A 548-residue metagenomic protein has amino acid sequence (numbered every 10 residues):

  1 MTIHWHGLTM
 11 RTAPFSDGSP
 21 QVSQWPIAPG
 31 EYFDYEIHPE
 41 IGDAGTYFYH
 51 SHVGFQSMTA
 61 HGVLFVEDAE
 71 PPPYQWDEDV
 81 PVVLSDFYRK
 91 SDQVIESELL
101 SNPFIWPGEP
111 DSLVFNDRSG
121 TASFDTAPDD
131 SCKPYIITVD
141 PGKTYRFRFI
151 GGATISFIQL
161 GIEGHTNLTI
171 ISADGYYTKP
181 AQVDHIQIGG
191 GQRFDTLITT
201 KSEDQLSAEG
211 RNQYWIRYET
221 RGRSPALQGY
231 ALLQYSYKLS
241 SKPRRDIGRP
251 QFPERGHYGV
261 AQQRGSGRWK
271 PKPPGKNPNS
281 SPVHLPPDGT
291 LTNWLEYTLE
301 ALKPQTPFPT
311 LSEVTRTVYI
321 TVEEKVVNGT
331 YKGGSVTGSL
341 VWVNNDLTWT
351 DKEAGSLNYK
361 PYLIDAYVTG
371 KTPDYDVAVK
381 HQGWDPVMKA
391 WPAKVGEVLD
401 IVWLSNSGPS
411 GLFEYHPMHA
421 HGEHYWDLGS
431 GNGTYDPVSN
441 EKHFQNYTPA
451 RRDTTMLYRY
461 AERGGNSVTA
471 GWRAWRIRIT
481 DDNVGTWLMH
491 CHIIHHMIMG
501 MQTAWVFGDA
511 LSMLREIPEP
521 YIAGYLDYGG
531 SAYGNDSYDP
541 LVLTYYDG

Functional and structural regions predicted by a protein language model:
M1-P73, S156-I186, N212-L227, N328-R478 (+2 more regions): Histidine- and aromatic-enriched segments that form or immediately flank copper-ligand environments
M1-R11, E36, D77-V80, S85-E96 (+4 more regions): A long-range scaffold signal marking pre-active-site subdomains of enzyme folds
P14-P26, L99-L311: Histidine- and aromatic-rich segments of cupredoxin/plastocyanin-like copper-binding domains
Y32-D34, D79, C132-P134, T144-R146 (+5 more regions): Intrinsic-disorder/low-complexity, polar/charged segments enriched in Ser/Thr/Lys/Arg/Asp/Glu/Gln
Y35-I41, T196-L206, I477-D481: Short, hydrophobic beta-strand segments
M58-A69, Q75-D130, I320: Eukaryotic endomembrane system proteins
V63-S85, Y230-S280, G500-G548: Extracytoplasmic/periplasmic copper-protein system
T121-Y135, E254-L299, G355, P361 (+4 more regions): Surface-exposed intrinsically disordered loops and tails
